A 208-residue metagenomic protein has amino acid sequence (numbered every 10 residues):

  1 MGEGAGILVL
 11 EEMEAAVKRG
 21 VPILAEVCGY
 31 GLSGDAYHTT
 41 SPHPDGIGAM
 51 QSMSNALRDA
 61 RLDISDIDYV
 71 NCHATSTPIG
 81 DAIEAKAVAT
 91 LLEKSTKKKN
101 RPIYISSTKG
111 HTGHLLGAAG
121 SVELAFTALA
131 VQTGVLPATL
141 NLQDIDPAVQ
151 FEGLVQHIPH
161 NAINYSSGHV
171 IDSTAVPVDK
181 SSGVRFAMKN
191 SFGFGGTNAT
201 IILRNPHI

Functional and structural regions predicted by a protein language model:
M1-A15, A119-I208: Conserved beta-strand-centric core segments of catalytic alpha/beta enzyme folds
M1-A60, D68-Y69, L142, I208: Condensing-enzyme catalytic core mediating Claisen C-C bond formation in acyl metabolism
L24, G46, M50-M53, E84-A89 (+2 more regions): A general structural signal for well-ordered alpha-helical packing
G29-P44, C72-A82, K99-Q156: Acyl-CoA/ACP chain-elongation machinery
S52-A60, A87, L91, T127 (+1 more regions): Stable alpha-helical structural segments in soluble proteins, enriched in small hydrophobic residues
Y69-C72, K189: Conserved beta-strand positions
G80-T96: Active-site-proximal gating segment of KS-fold condensing enzymes and close homologs
